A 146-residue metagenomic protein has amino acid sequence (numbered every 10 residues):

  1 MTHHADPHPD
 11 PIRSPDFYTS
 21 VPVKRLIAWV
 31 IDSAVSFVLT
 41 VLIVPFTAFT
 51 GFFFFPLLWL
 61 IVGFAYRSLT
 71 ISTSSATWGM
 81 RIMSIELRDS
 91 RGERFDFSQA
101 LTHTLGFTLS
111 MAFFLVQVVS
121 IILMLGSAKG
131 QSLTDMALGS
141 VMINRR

Functional and structural regions predicted by a protein language model:
M1-R146: Membrane-interfacial and juxtamembrane segments of integral membrane proteins
